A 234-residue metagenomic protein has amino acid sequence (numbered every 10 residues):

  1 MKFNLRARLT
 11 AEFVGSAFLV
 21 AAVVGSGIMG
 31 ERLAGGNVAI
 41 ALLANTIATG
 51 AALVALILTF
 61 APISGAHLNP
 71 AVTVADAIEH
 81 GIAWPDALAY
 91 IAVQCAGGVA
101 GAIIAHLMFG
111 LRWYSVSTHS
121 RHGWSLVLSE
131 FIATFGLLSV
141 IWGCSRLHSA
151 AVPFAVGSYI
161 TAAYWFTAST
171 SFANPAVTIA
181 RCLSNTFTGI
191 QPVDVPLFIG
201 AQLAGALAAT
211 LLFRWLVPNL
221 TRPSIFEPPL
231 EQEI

Functional and structural regions predicted by a protein language model:
M1-I234: Membrane-interface helix-loop junctions and terminal tails of multi-pass membrane proteins
